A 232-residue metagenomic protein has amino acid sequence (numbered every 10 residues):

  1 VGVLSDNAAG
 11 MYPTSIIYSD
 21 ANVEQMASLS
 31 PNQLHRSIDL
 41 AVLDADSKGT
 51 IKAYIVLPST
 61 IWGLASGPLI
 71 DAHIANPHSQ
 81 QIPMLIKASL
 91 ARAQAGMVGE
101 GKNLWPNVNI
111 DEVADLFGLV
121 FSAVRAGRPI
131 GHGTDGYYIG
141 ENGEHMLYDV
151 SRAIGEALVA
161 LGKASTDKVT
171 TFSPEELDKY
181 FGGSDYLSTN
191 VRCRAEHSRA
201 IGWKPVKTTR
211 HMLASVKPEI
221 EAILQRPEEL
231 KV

Functional and structural regions predicted by a protein language model:
V1-Q80: Glycine-/Pro-rich loop/turn segments that contact NAD(P) or position catalytic residues in Rossmann-like domains
Q33, Q80, V108, H145 (+1 more regions): Residue-level signal for the nucleotide or nucleotide-sugar donor/cofactor binding architecture
G63-P83, V120-Y137: Glycine/proline-rich active-site loop of Rossmann-fold NAD(P)-dependent oxidoreductases
G67, P83-D111, L116-V120, I130: A conserved pocket-lining segment of Rossmann-fold NAD(P)-dependent short-chain dehydrogenase/reductase
A88, Q94-A95, L119, A123-G182 (+1 more regions): Mid/C-terminal beta-alpha module of Rossmann-like enzyme folds, strongest in SDR-family dehydrogenases/epimerases
V113-F117, G140, V150, S198 (+1 more regions): Non-catalytic, hydrophobic alpha-helical segments
E176-P205: Conserved C-terminal active-site "lid" loop/helix of NAD(P)H-dependent oxidoreductases that clamps the redox cofactor
T209-V232: Amphipathic terminal alpha-helices
